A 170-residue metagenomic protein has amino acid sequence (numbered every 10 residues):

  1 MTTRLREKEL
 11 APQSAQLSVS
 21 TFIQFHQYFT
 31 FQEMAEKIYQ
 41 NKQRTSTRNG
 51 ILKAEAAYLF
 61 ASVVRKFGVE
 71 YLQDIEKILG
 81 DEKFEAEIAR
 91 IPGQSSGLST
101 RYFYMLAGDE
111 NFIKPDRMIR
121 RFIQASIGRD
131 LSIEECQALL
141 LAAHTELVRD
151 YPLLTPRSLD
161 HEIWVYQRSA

Functional and structural regions predicted by a protein language model:
M1, E76-R129: Catalytic DNA-binding helix-loop module of base-excision-repair DNA glycosylases/AP lyases
T3-R6: Phosphate/adenylate-binding glycine loop and adjacent helical scaffold
E9, Q27, R65, N111 (+2 more regions): Short alpha-helix boundary/capping elements
E9-G93: Alpha-helical ds-nucleic-acid-binding substructure associated with the helix-hairpin-helix region of base-excision DNA
G50, S96-T100, L140-A143: Membrane-interface starts of transmembrane alpha-helices
A54-Y58, G97-Y104, P156-D160: Short, well-structured alpha-helical segments
D130, E134-A170: A basic, often C-terminal nucleic-acid-binding module that engages the phosphate backbone, implemented in DNA
